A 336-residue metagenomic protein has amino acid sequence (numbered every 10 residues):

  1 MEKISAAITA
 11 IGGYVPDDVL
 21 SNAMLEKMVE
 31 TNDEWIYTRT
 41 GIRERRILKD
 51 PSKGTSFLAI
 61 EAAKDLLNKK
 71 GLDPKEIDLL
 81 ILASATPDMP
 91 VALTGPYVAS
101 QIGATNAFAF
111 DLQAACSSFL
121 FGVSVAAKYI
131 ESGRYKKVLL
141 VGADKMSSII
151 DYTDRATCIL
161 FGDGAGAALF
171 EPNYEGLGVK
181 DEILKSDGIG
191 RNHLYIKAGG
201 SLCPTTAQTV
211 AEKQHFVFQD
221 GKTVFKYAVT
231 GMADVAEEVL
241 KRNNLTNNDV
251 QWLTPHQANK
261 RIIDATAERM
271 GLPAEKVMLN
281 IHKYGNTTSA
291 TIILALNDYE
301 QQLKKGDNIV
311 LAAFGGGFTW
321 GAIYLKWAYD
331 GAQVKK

Functional and structural regions predicted by a protein language model:
M1-D50, D154-K226, T230, D234 (+1 more regions): Condensing-enzyme catalytic core mediating Claisen C-C bond formation in acyl metabolism
T9, A83, Q113, V138-D144 (+3 more regions): Short beta-strand segments
V29-T38, M89-G103, L139-M146, S201-T209 (+1 more regions): Acidic-glycine-rich active-site phosphate/pyrophosphate-binding loop
I42-R46, E76-I81, S100-Q113, S148-T153 (+1 more regions): Glycine/charged-rich beta-loop-alpha catalytic/anionic-binding loops adjacent to active sites
S56, I60-A63, L67, T86-P87 (+6 more regions): Claisen-condensing/thiolase-fold acyl-transfer catalytic domains that form or cleave C-C bonds in fatty acid
K69-T105: Anion-binding (especially nucleotide phosphate/pyrophosphate-binding) glycine-rich loop and adjoining beta-alpha core
K75-A83, N247-H256: Short glycine-rich phosphate-binding loop at a beta-alpha junction
E131-A165: Flexible, glycine-rich active-site loops centered on histidine and acidic residues that chelate a metal or position
